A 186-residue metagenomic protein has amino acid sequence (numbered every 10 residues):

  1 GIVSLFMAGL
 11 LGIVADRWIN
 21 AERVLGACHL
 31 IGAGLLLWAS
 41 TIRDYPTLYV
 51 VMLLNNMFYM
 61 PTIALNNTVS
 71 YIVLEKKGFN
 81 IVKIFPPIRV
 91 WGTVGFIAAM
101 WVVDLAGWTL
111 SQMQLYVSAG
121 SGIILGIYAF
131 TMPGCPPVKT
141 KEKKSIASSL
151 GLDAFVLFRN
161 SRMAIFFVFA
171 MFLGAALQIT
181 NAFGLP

Functional and structural regions predicted by a protein language model:
G1-I13: Central cavity-lining transmembrane alpha-helices of secondary-active solute carriers, predominantly the Major
G1-V3, R162-A170, G174-P186: Helix-loop boundary and gating motifs at the non-cytosolic
L5, K83-V103: Glycine-rich segments within core transmembrane alpha-helices of 12-TM secondary carriers
R23-L37: Structural signature of the two symmetry-related core transmembrane helices
L35, Y45-I63, M171-F172: Hydrophobic core of transmembrane alpha-helices in multi-pass small-molecule transporters, especially MFS/SLC-type
L53-W91: Cytoplasmic helix-loop-helix junction between adjacent transmembrane helices in 12-TM secondary transporters
Q114-T131: Symmetry-related core transmembrane helices of the 12-TM Major Facilitator Superfamily/SLC fold
M132-F169: Juxtamembrane intracellular "pre-TM" segments in multi-pass secondary transporters
